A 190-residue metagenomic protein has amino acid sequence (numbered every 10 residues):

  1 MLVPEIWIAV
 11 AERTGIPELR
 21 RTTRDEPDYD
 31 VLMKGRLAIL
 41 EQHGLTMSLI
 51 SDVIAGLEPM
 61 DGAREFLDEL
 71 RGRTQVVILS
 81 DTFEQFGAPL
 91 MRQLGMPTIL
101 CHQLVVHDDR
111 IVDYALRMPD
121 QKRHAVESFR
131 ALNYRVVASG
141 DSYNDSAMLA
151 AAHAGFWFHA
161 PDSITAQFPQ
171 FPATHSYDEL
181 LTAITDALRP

Functional and structural regions predicted by a protein language model:
M1-Q42: Active-site neighborhood of HAD-like aspartate-dependent phosphohydrolases
L32-G62: Metal-dependent phosphoesterase signature
A63-L94, T98-H102: Substrate-recognition element of Asp-dependent hydrolases with the DxDx(T/V) motif
V76-D81, Y134-H175: Acidic, Mg2+-coordinating phosphoryl-transfer loop and its flanking beta/alpha structural elements, shared across
M96-Q121: Glycine/Thr-rich beta-alpha phosphate-binding loop at enzyme active sites
C101-H107, A160-I164, S176-L180: Short, acidic/turn-prone active-site loops that include or flank metal/cofactor- and phosphate-binding residues
H107-Y114, T165-P172, T182-D186: Short, charged, surface-exposed secondary-structure boundary motifs
L116-F129, E179, D186-R189: A polyampholytic, Gly/Pro-enriched intrinsically disordered region
